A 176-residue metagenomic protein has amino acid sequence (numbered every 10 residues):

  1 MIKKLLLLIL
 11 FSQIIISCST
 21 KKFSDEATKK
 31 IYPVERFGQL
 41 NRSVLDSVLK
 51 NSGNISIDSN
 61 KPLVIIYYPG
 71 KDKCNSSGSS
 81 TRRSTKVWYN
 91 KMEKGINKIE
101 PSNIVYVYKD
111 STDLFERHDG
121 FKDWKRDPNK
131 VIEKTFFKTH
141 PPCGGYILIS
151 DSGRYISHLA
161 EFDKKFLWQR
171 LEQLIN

Functional and structural regions predicted by a protein language model:
M1-T28: Bacterial Sec-dependent N-terminal signal peptides
Q13, G70-K73, S111-L114, R154-Y155: Solvent-exposed loop/turn segments at secondary-structure junctions within structured extracellular/periplasmic domains
S19-K61: Start-of-domain marker
I55-S77: Short active-site neighborhood of thiol/selenol oxidoreductases, capturing the structured segment around
N75-F115: Structural microenvironment flanking redox-active thiols in thiol-disulfide oxidoreductases
S111-P142: Thioredoxin-like thiol-disulfide oxidoreductase module
G145-Y146: Generic short beta-strand
D151-Y155, A160-N176: Thiol-/selenol-based redox modules, centered on thioredoxin-like and closely related oxidoreductase domains
